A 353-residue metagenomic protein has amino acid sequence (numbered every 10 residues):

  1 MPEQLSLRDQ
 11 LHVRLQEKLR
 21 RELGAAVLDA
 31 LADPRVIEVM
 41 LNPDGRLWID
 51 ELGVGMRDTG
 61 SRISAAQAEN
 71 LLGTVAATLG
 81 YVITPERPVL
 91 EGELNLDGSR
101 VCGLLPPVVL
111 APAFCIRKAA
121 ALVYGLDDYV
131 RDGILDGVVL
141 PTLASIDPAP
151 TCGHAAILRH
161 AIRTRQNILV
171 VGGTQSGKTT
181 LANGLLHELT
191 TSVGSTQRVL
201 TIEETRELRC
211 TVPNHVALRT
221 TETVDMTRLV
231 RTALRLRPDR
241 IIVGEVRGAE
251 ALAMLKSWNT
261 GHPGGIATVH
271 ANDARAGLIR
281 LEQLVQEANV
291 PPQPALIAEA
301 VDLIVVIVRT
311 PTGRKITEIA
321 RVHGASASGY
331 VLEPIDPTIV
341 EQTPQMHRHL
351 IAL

Functional and structural regions predicted by a protein language model:
M1-L96: N-terminal accessory targeting/assembly segments
R8-R20, I297, P311-L353: NTP-binding/hydrolysis catalytic cores, primarily Walker-type P-loop NTPases
E17, D29, A66-A77, A156 (+6 more regions): Solvent-exposed alpha-helical segments within well-ordered globular domains of core cellular machineries
V39, G103, H262, V301: Residue-level signature of catalytic and energy-coupling elements of molecular machines, predominantly ATP/GTP-dependent
L41-P43, E51, L94, L105-P107 (+5 more regions): Flexible glycine-/small-residue-rich
I49-I63, I116, R314-A325: Short, surface-exposed polybasic-and-hydrophobic patches located at secondary-structure transitions
M56-G73, A77-T164: P-loop NTP-binding catalytic core
A155, R165-G173, T180, G184-A300 (+1 more regions): Switch/coupling sub-region of P-loop NTPases
